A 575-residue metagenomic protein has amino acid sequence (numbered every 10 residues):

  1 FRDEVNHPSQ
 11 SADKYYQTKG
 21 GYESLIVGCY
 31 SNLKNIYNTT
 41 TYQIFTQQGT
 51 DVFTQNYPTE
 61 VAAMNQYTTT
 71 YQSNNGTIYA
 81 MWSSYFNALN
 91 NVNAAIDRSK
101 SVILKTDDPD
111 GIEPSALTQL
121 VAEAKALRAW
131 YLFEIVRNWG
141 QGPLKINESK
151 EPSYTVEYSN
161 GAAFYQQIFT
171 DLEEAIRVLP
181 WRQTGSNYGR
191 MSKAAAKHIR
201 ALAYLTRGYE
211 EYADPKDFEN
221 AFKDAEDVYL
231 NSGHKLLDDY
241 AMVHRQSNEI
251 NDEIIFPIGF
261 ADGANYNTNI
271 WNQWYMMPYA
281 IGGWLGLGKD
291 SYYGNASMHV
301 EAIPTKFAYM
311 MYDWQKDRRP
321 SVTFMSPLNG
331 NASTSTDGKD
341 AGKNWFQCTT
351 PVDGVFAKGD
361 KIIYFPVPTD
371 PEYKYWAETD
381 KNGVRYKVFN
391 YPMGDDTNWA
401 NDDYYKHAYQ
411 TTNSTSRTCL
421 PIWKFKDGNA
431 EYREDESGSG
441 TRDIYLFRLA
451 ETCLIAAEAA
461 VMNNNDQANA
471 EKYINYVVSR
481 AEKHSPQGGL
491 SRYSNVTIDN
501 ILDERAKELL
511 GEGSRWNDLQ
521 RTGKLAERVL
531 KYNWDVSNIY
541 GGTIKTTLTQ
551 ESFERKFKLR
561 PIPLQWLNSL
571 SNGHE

Functional and structural regions predicted by a protein language model:
F1, T54, Q72, Y85-A88 (+8 more regions): Long, intrinsically disordered, low-complexity segments
R2-E60, A194-K197, L202-Y391: An aromatic- and glycine-enriched ligand-binding surface/loop that stacks and positions planar moieties
Q17-K19, E23, V27, S31-Y37 (+5 more regions): Conserved, well-structured interaction surfaces
N75, Y79, T334-S335, K339-V477: C-terminal substrate/ligand-recognition segments
E134-P143, T206-P215, N464-N465: Short coil/turn linking the two alpha-helices of tandem helical-hairpin repeats
